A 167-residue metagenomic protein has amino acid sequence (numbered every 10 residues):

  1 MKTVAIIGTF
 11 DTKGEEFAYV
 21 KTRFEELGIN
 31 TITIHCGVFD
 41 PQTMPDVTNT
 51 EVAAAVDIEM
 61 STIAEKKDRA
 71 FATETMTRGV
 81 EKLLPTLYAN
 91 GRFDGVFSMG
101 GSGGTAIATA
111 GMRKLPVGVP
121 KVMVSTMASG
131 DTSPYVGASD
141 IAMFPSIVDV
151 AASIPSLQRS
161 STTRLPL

Functional and structural regions predicted by a protein language model:
M1-D40, G95, T105-K114, G118-S125: N-terminal phosphate-binding or glycine-rich loops at protein starts, especially the Walker A/P-loop of NTPases
G14, T77-E81, T162-L165: Short, hydrophobic/amphipathic alpha-helical packing segments that form internal helix faces or helix-helix interfaces
R23-L27, L83-N90, K114-G118, I147-V150 (+1 more regions): Change "in soluble alpha/beta enzymes" to "in soluble alpha/beta proteins
N30, F39-Q42, V47-V52, P120-S129 (+2 more regions): Small-residue-rich
T43-R92: Phosphate/nucleotide-donor binding subsite
R78-V80, L84, R92-M112: Beta-alpha junction/loop-to-helix N-cap segments that form part of ligand/metal-binding clefts
G103-P155: Glycine/threonine-rich beta-strand-loop-alpha-helix active-site module that forms ligand/phosphate-binding
V150-L167: A charged, well-structured terminal subsegment
